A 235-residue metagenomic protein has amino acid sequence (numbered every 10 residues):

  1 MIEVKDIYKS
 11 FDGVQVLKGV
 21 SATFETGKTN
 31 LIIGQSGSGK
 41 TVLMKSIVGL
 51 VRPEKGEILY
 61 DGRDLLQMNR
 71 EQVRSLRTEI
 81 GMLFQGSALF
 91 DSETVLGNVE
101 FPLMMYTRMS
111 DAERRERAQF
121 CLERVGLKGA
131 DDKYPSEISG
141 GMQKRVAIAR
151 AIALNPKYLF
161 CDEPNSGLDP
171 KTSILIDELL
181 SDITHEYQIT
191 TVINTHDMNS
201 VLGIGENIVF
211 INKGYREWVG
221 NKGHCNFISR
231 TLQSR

Functional and structural regions predicted by a protein language model:
V48: Helix-to-loop junction immediately C-terminal to a conserved catalytic motif
G56-D64: Conserved ABC transporter NBD signature motif
D64, D111-G129: Conserved ABC ATPase "signature" region
Y134-I138, M142: Conserved ABC ATPase signature
A153-K157: A short, proline-enriched helix->beta-strand linker immediately N-terminal to the Walker B motif in ABC-type P-loop
L159-D162: Catalytic Walker B motif of ABC-type/P-loop ATPase nucleotide-binding domains
P170-T172: Helix N-cap at the start of a conserved alpha-helix in ABC-type nucleotide-binding domains
